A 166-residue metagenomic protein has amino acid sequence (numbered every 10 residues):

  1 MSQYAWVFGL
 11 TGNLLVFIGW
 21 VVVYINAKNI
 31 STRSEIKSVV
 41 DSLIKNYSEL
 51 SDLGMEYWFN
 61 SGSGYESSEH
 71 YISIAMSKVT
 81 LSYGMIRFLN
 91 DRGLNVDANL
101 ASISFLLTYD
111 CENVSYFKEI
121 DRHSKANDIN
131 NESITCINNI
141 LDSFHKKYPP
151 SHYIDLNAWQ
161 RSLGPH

Functional and structural regions predicted by a protein language model:
M1-T11: Feature marks short, highly hydrophobic, charge-poor N-terminal signal-anchor/signal peptide-like helices that anchor
T11-I18: Lipid-exposed faces of alpha-helical membrane segments in multi-pass integral membrane proteins
I18-H166: Conserved non-transmembrane functional hotspots
